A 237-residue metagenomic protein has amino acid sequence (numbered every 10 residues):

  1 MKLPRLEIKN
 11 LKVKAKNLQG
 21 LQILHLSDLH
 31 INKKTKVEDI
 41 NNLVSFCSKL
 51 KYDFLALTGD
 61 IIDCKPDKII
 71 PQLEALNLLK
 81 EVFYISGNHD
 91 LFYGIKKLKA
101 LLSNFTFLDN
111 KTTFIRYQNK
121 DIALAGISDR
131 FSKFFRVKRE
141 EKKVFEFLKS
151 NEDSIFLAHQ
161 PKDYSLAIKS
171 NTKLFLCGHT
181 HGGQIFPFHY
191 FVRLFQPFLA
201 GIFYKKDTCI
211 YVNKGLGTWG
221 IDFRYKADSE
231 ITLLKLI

Functional and structural regions predicted by a protein language model:
M1-L3: Transmembrane alpha-helices and immediately adjacent membrane-cytoplasm interface residues in multi-pass integral
I8-K12: Short amphipathic
K14-I237: Soluble catalytic domains of enzymes that build or remodel membrane lipids, polysaccharides, and related
